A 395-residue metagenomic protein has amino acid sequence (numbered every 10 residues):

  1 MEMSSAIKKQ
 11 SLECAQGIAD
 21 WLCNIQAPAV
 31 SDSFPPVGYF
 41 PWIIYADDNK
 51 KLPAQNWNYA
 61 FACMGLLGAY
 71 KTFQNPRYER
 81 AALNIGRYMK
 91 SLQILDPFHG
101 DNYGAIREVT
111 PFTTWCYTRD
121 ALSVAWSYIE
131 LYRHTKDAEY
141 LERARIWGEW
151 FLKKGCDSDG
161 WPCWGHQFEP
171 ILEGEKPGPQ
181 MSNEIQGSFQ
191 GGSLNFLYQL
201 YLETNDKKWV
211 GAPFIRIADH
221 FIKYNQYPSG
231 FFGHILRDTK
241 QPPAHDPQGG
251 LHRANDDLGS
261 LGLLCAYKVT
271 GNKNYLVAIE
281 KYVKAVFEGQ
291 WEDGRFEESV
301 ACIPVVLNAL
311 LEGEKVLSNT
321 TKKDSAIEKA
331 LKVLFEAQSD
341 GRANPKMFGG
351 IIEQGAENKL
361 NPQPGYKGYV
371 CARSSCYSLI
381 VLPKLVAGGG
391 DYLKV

Functional and structural regions predicted by a protein language model:
M1-V395: Glycan-recognition and catalytic cores of secretory/periplasmic carbohydrate-active enzymes
